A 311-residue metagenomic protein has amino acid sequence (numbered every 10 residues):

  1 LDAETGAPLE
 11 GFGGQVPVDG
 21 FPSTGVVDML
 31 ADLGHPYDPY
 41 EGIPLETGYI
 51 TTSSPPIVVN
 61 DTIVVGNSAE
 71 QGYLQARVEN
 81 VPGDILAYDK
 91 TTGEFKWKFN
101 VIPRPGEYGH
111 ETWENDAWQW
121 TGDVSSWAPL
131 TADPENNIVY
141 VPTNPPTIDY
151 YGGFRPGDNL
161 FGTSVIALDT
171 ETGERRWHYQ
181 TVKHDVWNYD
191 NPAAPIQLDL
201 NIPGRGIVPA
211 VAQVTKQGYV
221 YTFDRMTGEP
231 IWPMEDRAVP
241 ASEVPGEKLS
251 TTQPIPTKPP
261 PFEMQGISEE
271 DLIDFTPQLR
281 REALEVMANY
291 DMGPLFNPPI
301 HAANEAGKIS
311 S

Functional and structural regions predicted by a protein language model:
L1-S311: Beta-sheet-rich non-transmembrane sensory/scaffold domains
